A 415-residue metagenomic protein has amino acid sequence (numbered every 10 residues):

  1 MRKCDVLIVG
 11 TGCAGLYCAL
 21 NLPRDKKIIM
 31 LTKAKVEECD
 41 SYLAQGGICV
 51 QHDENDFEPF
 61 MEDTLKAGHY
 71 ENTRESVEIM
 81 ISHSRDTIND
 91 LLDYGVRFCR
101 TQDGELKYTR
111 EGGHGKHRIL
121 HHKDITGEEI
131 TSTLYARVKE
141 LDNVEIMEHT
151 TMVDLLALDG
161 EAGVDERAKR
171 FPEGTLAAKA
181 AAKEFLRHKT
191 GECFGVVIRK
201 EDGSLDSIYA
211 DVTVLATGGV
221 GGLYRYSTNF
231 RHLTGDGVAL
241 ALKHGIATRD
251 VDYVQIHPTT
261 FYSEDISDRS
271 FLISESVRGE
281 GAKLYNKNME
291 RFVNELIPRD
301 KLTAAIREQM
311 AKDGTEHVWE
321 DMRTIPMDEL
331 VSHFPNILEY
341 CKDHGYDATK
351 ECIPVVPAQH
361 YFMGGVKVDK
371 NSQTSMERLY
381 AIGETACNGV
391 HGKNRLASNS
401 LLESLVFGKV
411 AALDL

Functional and structural regions predicted by a protein language model:
R2-C4, G203-V212, S375-R378: Core beta-strand elements of the Rossmann-like FAD/NAD(P) dinucleotide-binding domain in flavoenzyme oxidoreductases
V6-M30: N-terminal Rossmann-like FAD-binding beta1-loop-alpha1 element of flavoenzymes
P23-I48: Glycine-rich FAD pyrophosphate-binding loop
V36, L240, I246-I353, D414-L415: An anion/pyrophosphate-binding glycine-rich loop and adjacent beta-alpha core in soluble alpha-beta enzymes
C49-M80: Glycine-rich active-site loop/strand segments that organize a redox cofactor
D93-S204, Y209, A216, T260-E264 (+1 more regions): Conserved redox-cofactor binding core of oxidoreductases
V212, A216-G218, Q373-L396: Short FAD-binding loop at a beta-strand-to-alpha-helix junction that anchors the flavin cofactor in diverse
V212-S267, F271, N399-V410: Glycine-rich loop(s) and the adjacent beta-strand/alpha-helix scaffold that form part
